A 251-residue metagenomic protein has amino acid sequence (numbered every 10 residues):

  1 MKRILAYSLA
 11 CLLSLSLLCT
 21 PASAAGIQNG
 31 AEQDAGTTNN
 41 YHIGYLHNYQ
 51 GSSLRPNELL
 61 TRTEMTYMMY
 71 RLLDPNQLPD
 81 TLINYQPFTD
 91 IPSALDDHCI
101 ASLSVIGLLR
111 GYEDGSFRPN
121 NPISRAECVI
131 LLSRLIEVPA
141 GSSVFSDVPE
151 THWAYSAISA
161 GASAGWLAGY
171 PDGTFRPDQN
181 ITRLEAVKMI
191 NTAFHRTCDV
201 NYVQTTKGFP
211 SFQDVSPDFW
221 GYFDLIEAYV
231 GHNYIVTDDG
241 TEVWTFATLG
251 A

Functional and structural regions predicted by a protein language model:
I4-A6, L12-D97, V105-A126, S133-S156 (+2 more regions): Feature responds to low-complexity, polar/acidic, surface-exposed segments characteristic of secreted/exported proteins
G165: Membrane-interfacial amphipathic helices and adjacent loop/beta segments that form the lipid-substrate binding surface
